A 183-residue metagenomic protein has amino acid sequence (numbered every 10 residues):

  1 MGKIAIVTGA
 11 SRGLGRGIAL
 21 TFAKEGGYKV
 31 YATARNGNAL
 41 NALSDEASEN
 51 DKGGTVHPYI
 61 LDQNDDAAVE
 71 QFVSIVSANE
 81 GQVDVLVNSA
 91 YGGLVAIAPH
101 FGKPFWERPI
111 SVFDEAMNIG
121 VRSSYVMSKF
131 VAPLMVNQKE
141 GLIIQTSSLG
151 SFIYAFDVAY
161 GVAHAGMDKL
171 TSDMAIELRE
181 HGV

Functional and structural regions predicted by a protein language model:
G2-K3, G53, G81-V83, M135-S148 (+1 more regions): Active-site loop of short-chain dehydrogenase/reductase
S11-G13: Conserved glycine-rich cofactor-binding loop
E25-A42: Conserved glycine-rich Rossmann-like NAD(P)H-binding loop of the short-chain dehydrogenase/reductase
S89-H100: Conserved NAD(P)H cofactor-binding loop of Rossmann-fold oxidoreductase domains
G92-G93, E107-V112, L142-G166, T171-S172 (+1 more regions): Catalytic loop of short-chain dehydrogenase/reductase
G102-D114, N118: Short, well-ordered secondary-structure patches that form non-catalytic structural/interaction elements within domains
S128-K129, S172: A short, exposed helix-loop element centered on a Lys and neighboring polar residues
